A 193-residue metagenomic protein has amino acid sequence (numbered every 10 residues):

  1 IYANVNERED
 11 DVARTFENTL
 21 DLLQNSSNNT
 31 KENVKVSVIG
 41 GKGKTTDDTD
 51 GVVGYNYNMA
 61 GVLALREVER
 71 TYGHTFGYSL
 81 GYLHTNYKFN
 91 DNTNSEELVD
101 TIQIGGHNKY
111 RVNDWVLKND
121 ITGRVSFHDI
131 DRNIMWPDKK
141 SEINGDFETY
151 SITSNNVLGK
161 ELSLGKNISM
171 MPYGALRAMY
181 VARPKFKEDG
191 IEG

Functional and structural regions predicted by a protein language model:
I1-K166, M170: Outer membrane beta-barrel translocator domains of Type V secretion systems
K166-G193: Aromatic-anchored, glycine/proline-accented short structural segments that stabilize local strand-turns or short
